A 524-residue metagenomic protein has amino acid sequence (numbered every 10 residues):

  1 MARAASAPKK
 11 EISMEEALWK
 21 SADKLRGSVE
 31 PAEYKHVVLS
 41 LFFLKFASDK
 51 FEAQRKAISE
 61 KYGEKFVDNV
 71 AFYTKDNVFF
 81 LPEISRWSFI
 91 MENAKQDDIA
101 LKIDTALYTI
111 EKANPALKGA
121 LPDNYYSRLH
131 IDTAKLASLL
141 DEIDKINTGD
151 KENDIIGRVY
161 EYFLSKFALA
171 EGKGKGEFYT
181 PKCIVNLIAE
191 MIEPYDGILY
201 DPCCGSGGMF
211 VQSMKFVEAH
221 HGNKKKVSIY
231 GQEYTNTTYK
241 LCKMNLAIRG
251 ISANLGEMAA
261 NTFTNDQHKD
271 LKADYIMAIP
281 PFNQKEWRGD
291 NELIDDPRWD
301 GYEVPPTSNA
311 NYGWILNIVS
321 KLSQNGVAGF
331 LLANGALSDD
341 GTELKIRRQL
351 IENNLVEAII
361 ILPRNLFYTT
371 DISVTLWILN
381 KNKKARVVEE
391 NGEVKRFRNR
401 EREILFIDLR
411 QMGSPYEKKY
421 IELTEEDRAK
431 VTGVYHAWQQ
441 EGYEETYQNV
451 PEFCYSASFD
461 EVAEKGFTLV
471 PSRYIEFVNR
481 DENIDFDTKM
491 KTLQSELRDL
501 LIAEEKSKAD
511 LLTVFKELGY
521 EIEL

Functional and structural regions predicted by a protein language model:
M1-Y195, N254-Q267, I361-R364, N382 (+3 more regions): Non-catalytic, mostly N-terminal accessory regions of nucleic-acid modification and defense proteins
A17, K24, E33-F46, Y239 (+2 more regions): Conserved Class I SAM-dependent methyltransferase catalytic core
S28, W287-N309, N334-T342, P363-T369 (+2 more regions): Short, contiguous acidic/charged loop-to-helix segments that flank catalytic cores in large enzymes
L129, G149, C203, G231-T235 (+6 more regions): Hydrophobic alpha-helical scaffolding
G174-A278, N283-L293, R298-Y302, A333-N334 (+2 more regions): Conserved S-adenosyl-L-methionine
V211, K240, A278-P280, Y312-L316 (+12 more regions): Feature representing long, continuous alpha-helical segments
K272-A273, N309-N311, N325-L331, V356-E357 (+6 more regions): Active-site lining segments that contact anionic ligands and/or coordinate catalytic metals
F282-V304, N311, L344, Q349-E352 (+5 more regions): Accessory, often C-terminal, charged low-complexity segments
